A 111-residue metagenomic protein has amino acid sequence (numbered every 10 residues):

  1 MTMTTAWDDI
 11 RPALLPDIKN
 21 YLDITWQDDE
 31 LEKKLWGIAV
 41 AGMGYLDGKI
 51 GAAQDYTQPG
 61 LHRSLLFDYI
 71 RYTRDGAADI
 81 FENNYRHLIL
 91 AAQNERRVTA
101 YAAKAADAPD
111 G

Functional and structural regions predicted by a protein language model:
M1-H62, E95-G111: Conserved short "hinge" loops at termini or chain/domain junctions
W7, P59, F67-I70, E82 (+1 more regions): General helical secondary-structure elements
A13-L14, M43, L65-L66, I70-R71 (+1 more regions): Generic hydrophobic/packing signal
A53-A78: Mid-chain, well-packed structural core segment of small domains
R74-N94: C-terminal structural segments of small proteins and small subunits
